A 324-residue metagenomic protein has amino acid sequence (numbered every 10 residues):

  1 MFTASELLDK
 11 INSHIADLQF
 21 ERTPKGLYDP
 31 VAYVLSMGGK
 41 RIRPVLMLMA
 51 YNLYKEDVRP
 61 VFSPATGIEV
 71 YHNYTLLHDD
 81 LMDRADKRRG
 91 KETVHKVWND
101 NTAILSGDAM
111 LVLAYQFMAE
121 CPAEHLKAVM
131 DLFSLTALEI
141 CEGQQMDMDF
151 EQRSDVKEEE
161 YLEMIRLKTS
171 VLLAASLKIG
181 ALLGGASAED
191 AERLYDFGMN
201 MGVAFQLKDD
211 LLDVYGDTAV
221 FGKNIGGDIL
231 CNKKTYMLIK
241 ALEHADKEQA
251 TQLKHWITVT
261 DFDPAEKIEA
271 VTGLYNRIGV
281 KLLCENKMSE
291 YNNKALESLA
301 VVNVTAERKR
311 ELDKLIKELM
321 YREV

Functional and structural regions predicted by a protein language model:
M1-V324: All-alpha prenyltransferase/terpene-synthase fold signal
